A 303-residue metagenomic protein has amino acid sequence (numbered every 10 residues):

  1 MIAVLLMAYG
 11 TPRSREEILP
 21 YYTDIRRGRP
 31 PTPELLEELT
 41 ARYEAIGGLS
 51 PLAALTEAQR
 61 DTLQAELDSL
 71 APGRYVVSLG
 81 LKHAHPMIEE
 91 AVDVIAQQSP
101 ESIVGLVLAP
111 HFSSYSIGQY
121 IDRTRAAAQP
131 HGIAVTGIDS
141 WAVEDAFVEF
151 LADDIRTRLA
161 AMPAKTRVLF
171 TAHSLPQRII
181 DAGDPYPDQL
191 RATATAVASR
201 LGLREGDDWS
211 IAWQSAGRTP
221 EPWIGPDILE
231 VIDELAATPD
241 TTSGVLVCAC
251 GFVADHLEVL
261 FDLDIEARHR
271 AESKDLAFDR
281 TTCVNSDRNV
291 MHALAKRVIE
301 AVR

Functional and structural regions predicted by a protein language model:
M1-R303: Active-site-proximal alpha-helix that buttresses catalytic centers in soluble enzyme cores
